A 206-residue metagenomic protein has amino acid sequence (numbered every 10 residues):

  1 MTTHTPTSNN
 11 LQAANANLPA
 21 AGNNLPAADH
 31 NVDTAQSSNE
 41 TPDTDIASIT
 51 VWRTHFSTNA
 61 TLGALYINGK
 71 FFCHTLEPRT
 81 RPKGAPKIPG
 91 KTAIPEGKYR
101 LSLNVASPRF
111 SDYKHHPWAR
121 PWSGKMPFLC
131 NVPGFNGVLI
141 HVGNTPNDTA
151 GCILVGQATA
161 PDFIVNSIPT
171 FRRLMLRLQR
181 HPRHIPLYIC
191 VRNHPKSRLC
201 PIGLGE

Functional and structural regions predicted by a protein language model:
T2-P6, L11, D33-L187, N193-R198: Cell wall/extracellular polymer interaction/catalysis modules
N10-A28, V32: Long, intrinsically disordered low-complexity tandem-repeat segments
S197-E206: C-terminal helix/juxtamembrane-tail motif
